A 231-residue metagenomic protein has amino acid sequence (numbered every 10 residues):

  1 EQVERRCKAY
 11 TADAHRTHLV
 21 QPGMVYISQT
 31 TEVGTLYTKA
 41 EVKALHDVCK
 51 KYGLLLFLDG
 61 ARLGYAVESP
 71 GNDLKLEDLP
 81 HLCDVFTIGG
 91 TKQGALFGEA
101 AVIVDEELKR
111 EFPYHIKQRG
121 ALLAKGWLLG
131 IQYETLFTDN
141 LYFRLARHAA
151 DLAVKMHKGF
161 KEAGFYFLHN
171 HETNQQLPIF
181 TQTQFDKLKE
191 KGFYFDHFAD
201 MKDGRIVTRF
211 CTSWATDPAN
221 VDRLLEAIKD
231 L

Functional and structural regions predicted by a protein language model:
E1-K8, K39, K43, E134 (+2 more regions): Amphipathic, non-transmembrane alpha-helical secondary structure
Q2-G60: Active-site phosphate-binding strand-loop segment of PLP-dependent enzymes
Q21-M24, S28-T31, L36, D73-T173: Active-site C-terminal subdomain of aminotransferase-like
T31, R62-G64, K92, T216: Active-site-proximal loop/turn and secondary-structure-junction residues that shape catalytic pockets, frequently
A40-D47, K51, R62-V85: Active-site pre-lysine segment of PLP-dependent enzymes
E41-L45, K75, L79-L82, L152 (+3 more regions): A general structural detector for well-ordered alpha-helical segments in enzyme core domains, enriched
V154, G159-K229: Conserved C-terminal alpha-helix-loop-beta "cap" of PLP-dependent enzymes that closes/shapes the active-site mouth
